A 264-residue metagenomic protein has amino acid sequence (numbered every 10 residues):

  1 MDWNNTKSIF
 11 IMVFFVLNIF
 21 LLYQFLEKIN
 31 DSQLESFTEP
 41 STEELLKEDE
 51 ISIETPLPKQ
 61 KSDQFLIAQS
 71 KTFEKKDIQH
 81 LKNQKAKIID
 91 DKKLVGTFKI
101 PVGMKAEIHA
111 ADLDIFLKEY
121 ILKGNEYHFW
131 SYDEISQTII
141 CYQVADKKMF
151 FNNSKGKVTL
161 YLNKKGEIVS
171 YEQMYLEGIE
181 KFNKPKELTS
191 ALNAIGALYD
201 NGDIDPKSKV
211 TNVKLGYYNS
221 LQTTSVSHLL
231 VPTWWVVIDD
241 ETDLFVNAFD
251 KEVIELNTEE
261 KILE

Functional and structural regions predicted by a protein language model:
M1-K148: Preferential activation on post-signal-peptide N-terminal prodomains/segments of secreted or lumenal proteins
K93-G96, G124-Y132, G166-I168, S190-I195 (+1 more regions): Short low-complexity stretches enriched in small and charged residues
E107-A111, E126-W130, T138-I140, I179-P185 (+2 more regions): A generic short-segment signal for beta-strand/edge and adjacent turn/coil regions
K118-K164, K214-F249: Exposed beta-strand-loop-beta-strand "reactive/processing" segments of non-cytosolic proteins
F151-N153, I179-K186, E255-T258: A short, polar/proline- and glycine-enriched secondary-structure boundary/capping micro-motif
N163-E177, H228-L230, E252-T258: Short, well-ordered strand-loop elements centered on a beta-strand within folded domains, enriched for acidic residues
K165-I195: Short helix-loop boundary/capping segments
L188-E264: Extracytoplasmic/luminal low-complexity segments enriched in Pro/Gly and acidic/polar residues that act as flexible
